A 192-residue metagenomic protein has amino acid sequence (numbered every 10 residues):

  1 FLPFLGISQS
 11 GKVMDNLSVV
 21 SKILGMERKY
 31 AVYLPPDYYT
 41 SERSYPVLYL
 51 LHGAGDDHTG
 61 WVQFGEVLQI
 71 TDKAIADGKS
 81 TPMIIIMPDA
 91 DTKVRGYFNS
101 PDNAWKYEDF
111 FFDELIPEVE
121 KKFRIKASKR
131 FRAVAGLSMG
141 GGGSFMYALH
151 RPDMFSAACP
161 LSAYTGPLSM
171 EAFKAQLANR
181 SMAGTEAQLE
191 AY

Functional and structural regions predicted by a protein language model:
F1-G11: Bacterial Sec-dependent N-terminal signal peptides
Q9-Y192: Non-catalytic cap/lid and distal C-terminal segments of serine-dependent acyl enzymes
